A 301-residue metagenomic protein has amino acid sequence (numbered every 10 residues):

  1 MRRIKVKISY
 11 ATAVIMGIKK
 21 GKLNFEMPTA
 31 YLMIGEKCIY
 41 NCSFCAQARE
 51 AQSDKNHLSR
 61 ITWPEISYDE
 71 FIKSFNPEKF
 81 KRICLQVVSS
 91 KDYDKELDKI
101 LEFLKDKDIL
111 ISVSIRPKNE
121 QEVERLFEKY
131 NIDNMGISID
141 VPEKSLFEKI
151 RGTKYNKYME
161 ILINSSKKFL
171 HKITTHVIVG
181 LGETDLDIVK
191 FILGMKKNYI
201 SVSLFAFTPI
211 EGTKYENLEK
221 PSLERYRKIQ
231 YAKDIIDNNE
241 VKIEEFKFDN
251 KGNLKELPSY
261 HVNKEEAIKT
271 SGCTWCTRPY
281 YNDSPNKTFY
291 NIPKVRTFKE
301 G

Functional and structural regions predicted by a protein language model:
M1-P28, P77, K190-G301: Auxiliary Fe-S-binding modules of radical SAM enzymes
V14-L23, L32-L146, Y155-L170: Conserved Radical SAM active-site core
W63, I150-K157, E183, D187 (+1 more regions): Alpha-helix N-cap and loop-to-helix initiation/capping positions
N119-K129, L181-N198: Catalytic cores of alpha/beta
K144-K149, E211-Y215: A short acidic, helix-capping loop that chelates divalent metal ions and anchors anionic groups
L162-L186: Conserved strand-turn element in the central/C-terminal portion of the radical SAM core barrel that lines
